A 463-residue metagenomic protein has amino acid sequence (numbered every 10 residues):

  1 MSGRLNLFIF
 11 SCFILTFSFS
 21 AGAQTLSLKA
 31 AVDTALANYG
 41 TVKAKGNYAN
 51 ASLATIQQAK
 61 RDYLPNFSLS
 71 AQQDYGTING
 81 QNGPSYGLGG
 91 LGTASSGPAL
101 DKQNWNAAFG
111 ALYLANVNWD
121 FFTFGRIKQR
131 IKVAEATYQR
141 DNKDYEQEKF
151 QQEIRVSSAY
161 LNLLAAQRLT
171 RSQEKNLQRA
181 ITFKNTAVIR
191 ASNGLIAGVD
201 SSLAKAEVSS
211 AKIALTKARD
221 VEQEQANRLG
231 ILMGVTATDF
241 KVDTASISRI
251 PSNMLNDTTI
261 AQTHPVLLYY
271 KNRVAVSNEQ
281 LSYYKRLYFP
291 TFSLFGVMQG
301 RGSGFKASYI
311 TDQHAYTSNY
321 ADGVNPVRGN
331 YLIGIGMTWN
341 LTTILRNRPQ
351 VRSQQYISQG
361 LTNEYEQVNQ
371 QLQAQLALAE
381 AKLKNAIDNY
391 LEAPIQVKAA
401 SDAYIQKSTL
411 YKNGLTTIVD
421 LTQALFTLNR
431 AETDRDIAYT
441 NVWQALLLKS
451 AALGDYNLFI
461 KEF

Functional and structural regions predicted by a protein language model:
M1-G40, L458-F463: Bacterial Sec-dependent N-terminal signal peptides
L7, Q151-P265, A275, L428: Periplasmic alpha-helical coiled-coil/stalk elements that build and connect Gram-negative outer-membrane
A35-F122, Q262-T343, A374: A small-residue-enriched
K43-N47, K60, A107, F121-K149 (+5 more regions): Sec/SRP-type N-terminal targeting helices
S68, T77, D434-F463: Acidic, low-complexity, intrinsically disordered peripheral segments
L163, S201, A218, L383 (+2 more regions): Amphipathic alpha-helical coiled-coil/helical-bundle segments that mediate oligomerization/assembly and other
A191-L195, Y411-L415, A452: A short glycine-centered flexible hinge/capping loop motif at secondary-structure junctions
V199, N413-I437: Short terminal targeting/anchoring segments
